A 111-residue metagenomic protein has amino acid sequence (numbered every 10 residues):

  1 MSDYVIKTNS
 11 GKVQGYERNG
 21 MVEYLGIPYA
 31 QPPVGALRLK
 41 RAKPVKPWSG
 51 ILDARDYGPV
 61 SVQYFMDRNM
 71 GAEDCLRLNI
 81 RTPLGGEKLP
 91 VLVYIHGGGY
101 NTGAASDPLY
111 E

Functional and structural regions predicted by a protein language model:
M1-E111: Non-catalytic accessory segments of hydrolases
